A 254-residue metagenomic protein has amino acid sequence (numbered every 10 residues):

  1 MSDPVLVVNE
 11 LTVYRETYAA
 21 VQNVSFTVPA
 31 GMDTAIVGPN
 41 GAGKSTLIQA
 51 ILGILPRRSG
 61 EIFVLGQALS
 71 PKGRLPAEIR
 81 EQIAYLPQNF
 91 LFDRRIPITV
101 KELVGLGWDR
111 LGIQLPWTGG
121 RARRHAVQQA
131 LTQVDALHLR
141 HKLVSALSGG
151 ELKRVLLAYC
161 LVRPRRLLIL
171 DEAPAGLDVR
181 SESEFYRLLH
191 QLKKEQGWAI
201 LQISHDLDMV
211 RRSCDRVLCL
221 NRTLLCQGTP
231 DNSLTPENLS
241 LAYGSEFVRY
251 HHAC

Functional and structural regions predicted by a protein language model:
L52: Helix-to-loop junction immediately C-terminal to a conserved catalytic motif
G60-K72, A77-I79: Conserved ABC transporter NBD signature motif
G105, G120-L139: Conserved ABC ATPase "signature" region
L143-L147, E151: Conserved ABC ATPase signature
L168-E172: Catalytic Walker B motif of ABC-type/P-loop ATPase nucleotide-binding domains
S204-H205: H-loop/switch region of ABC-family ATPase nucleotide-binding domains
R222-N232: Conserved switch/coupling elements of ABC/ABC-like ATPase nucleotide-binding domains
